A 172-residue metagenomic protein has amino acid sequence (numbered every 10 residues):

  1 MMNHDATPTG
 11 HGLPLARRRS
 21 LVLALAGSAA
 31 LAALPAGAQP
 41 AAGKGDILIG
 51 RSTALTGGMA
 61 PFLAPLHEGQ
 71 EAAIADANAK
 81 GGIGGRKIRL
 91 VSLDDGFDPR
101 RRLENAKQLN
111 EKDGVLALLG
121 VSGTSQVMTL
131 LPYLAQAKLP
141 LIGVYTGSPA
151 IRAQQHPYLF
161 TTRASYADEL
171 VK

Functional and structural regions predicted by a protein language model:
M1-A16, L23-A32: N-terminal secretory signal peptides
L34-A38: Sec/Tat signal peptide C-region and signal peptidase I cleavage site
A41-A42, E68-L90: Signal peptide-proximal N-terminal region of secreted/periplasmic/extracellular or secretory-lumen proteins
D46, G50-G69, L93-R100, S122-S125: Extracytoplasmic "Venus flytrap"
L63, H67-I74, L103-A106, V127-L134 (+1 more regions): Extracytoplasmic/secreted envelope proteins and their assembly/folding machinery, especially bacterial periplasmic
I83-G96, Q155-Y158: Short beta-strand elements in bilobed, periplasmic/extracellular small-molecule ligand-binding domains
G96-L116: Short, well-structured alpha-helical segments in soluble
G114-K172: Extracytoplasmic ligand/sensor domains, especially the bilobed periplasmic-binding protein
